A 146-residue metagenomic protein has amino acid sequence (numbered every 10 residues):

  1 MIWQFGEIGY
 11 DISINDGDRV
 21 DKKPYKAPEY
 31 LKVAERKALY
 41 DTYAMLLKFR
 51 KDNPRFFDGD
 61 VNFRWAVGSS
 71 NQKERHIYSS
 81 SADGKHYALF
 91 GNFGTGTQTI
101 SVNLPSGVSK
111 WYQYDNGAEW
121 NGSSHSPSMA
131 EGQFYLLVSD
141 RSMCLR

Functional and structural regions predicted by a protein language model:
M1-F5, A88-G91, Y112-Q113, V138: Conserved active-site loop/cleft motifs that coordinate metal ions or position small ligands
I2-Y87: Glycan-recognition and catalytic regions of carbohydrate-active enzymes
E7-D11, R64, F93-G96, R141-C144: Short, solvent-exposed loop/turn segments at secondary-structure junctions
I14-D16, I100-V102, S139-D140: Short conserved micro-motifs at the rims of enzyme active sites and ligand-binding pockets
L46, F90-N92, W111, G132: Hydrophobic, well-ordered secondary-structure elements that form the walls of internal hydrophobic environments
F93-G107: Surface-exposed beta-strand/loop patches in extracellular or lumenal glycoproteins
N103-A118: Solvent-exposed beta-hairpin/edge-strand motifs
G122-R146: C-terminal beta-strand-rich structural cap/linker in extracellular carbohydrate-active enzymes
